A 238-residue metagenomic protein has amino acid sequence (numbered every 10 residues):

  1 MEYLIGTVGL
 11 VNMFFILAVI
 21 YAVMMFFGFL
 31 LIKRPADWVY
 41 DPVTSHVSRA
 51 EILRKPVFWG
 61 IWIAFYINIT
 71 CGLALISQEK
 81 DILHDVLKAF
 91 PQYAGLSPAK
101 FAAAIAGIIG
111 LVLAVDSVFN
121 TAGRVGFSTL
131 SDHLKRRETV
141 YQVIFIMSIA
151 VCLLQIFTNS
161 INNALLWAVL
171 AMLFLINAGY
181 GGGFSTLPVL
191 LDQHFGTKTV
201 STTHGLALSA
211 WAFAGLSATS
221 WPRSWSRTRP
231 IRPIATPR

Functional and structural regions predicted by a protein language model:
M1, L53-T129, P188, G215-P222: Extracytoplasmic gate region of multi-pass secondary transporters
Y3-V19, S224-R238: A membrane-interface helix-boundary motif in multi-pass transporters
A18-D41: C-terminal membrane-cytosol helix-exit motif in multi-pass small-molecule transporters
I20-V23, I67, V115, F119 (+4 more regions): Small/hydrophobic positions within alpha-helical transmembrane segments of multi-pass membrane transporters
D37-I61: Juxtamembrane intracellular "pre-TM" segments in multi-pass secondary transporters
C71, A103, G107-N120, V125-L190: C-terminal transmembrane helical hairpin of 12-TM major facilitator-type secondary transporters
Y180, D192-P230: A late C-terminal transmembrane helix in Major Facilitator Superfamily
